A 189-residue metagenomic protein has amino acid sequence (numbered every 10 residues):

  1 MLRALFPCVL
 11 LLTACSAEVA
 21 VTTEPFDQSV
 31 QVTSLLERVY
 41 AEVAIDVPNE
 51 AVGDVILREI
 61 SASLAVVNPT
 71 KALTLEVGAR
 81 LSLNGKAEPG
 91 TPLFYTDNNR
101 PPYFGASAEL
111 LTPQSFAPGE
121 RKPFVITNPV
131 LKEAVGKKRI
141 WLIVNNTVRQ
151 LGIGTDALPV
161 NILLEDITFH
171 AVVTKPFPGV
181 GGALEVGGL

Functional and structural regions predicted by a protein language model:
M1-F6: Bacterial N-terminal signal peptides that target proteins for export
L11-A14: C-terminal motif of bacterial Sec signal peptides marking the signal peptidase cleavage site
S16-T22: Bacterial lipoprotein signal-peptidase II cleavage site
T23-V47: Post-signal peptide N-terminal segment of mature Sec-exported envelope proteins
V52-S61, A72-T74: Extended extracellular/luminal ectodomain segments enriched in beta-structured repeat modules
I60-P69, N145-L189: Exposed low-complexity, polar/acidic, P/S/T/G-rich flexible segments that act as propeptides, protease-susceptible
A72-P89: Short, surface-exposed beta-strand/strand-loop-strand elements in extracellular ectodomains
A108-L163: Cysteine-clustered segments with highest specificity for TGF-beta superfamily mature ligands
